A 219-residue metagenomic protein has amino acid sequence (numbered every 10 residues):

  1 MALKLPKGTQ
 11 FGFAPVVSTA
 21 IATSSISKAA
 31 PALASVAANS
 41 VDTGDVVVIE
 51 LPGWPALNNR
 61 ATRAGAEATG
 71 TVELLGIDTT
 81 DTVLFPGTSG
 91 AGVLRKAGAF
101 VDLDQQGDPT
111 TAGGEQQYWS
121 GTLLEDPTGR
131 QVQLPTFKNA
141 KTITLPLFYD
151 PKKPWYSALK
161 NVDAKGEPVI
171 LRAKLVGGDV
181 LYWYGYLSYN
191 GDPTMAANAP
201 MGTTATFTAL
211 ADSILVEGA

Functional and structural regions predicted by a protein language model:
L3-K7, P15-A29, A38-N39, G53-T128: Small/polar beta-strand repeat architecture
V36-W54, D163-I170: Short coil-to-beta transition motif at edge beta-strands of beta-rich domains
R60, K141, E167, W183 (+1 more regions): Residues that flank catalytic or metal-binding motifs in active/ligand-binding sites
G121, V132-P151, A199-I214: Oligomerization/assembly interface segments of phage tail-like spikes and tubes
L123-Q131, S188-G191: Short acidic (Asp/Glu) patches
G129-K138, A158-D163, K174-D179, P193-P200: Exposed beta-sheet edge/beta-hairpin loop segments within beta-rich domains
Y149-V180, S188: Acidic, glycine-rich flexible loop segments
R172-G218: Short beta-strand and beta-hairpin "edge-sheet" elements
